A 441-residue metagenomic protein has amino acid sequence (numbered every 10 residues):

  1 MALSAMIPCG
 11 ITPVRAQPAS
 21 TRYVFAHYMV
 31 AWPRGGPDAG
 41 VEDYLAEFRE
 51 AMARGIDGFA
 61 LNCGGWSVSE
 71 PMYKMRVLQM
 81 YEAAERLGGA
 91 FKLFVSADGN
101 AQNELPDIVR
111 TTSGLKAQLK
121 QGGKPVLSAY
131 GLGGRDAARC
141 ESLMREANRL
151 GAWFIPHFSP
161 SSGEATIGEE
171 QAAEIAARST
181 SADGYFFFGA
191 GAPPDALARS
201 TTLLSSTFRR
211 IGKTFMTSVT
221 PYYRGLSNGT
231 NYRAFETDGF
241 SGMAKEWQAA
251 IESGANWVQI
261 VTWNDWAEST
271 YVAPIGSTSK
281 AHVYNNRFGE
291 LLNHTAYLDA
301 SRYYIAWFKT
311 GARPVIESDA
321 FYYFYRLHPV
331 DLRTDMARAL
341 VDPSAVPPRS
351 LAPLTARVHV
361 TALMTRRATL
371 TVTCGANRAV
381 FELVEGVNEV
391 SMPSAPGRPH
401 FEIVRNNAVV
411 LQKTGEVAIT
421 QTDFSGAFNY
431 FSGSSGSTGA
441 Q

Functional and structural regions predicted by a protein language model:
M1-A2: N-terminal export leaders
I11-A16: Sec/Tat signal peptide C-region and signal peptidase I cleavage site
Q17-V358, T365-V387, P393-Q441: Glycan-processing catalytic domains of CAZymes
